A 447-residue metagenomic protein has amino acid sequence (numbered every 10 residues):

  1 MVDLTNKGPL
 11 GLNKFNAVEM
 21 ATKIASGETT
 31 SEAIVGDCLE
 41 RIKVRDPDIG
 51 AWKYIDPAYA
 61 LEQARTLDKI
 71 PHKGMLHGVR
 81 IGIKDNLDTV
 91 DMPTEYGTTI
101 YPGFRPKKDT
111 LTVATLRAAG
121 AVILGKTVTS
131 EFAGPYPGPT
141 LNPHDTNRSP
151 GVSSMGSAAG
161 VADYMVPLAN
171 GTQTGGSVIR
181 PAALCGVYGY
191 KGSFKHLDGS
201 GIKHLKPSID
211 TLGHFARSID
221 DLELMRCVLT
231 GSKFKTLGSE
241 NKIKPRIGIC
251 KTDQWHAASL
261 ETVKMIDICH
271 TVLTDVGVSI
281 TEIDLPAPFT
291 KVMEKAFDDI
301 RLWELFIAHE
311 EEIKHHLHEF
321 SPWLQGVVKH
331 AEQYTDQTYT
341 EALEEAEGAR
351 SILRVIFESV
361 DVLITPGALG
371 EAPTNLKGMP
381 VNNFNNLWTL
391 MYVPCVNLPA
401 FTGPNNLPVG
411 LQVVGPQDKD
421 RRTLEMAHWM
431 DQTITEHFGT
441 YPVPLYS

Functional and structural regions predicted by a protein language model:
M1-Y54, D275-G277, T338, G439-S447: An N-terminal boundary/leader segment
V2-L4, N13, V90-P93, T211 (+1 more regions): Gly/Ser-rich, acidic/histidine-flanked active-site/gating loops
L4-P9, L76-Y96, K244-R246, D299-R354 (+1 more regions): Short helix-loop capping/hinge segments that flank enzyme active sites or metal/cofactor-binding pockets
G27, G78, A118, V122-L124 (+5 more regions): Glycine-rich, small-residue loops and helix-cap segments that act as flexible hinges at active-site edges
A60-E62, I70-P137: Acidic/His- and Gly-rich active-site-bordering loop/insert found across diverse amide/peptide-bond hydrolases
L67-R80, G238-G248: Immediate post-signal peptide segment of exported/extracytoplasmic ligand-binding proteins
T94-G103, S259-L260, A372-M379: Glycine/threonine-rich flexible loop motifs
K108-L229, P394-G410: Short glycine/serine-rich loop segments
